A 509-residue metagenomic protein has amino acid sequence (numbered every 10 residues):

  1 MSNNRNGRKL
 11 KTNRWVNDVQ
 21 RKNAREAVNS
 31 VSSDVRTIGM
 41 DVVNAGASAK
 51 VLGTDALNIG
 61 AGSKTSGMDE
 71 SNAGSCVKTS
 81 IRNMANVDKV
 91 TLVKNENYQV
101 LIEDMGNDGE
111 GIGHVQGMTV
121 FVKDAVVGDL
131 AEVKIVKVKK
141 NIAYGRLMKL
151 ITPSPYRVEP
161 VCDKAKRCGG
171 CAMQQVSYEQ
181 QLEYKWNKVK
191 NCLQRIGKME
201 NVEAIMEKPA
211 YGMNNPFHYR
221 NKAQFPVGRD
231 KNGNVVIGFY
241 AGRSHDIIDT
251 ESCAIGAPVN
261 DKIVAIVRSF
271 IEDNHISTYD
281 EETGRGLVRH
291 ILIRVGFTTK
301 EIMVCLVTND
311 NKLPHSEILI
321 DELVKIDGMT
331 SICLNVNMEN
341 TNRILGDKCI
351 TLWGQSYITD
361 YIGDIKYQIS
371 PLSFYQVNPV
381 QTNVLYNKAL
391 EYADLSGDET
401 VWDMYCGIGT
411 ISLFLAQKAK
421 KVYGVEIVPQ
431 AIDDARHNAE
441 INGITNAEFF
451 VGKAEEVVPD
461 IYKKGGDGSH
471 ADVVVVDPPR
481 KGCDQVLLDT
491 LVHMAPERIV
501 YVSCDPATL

Functional and structural regions predicted by a protein language model:
S2-N29, C76-P160, K164, E448 (+1 more regions): Terminal RNA-binding accessory module
S2-V28, D88-E96, N107, N311 (+1 more regions): Rossmann-like S-adenosyl-L-methionine
N17, N23, N29-S30, R36 (+7 more regions): Asparagine/serine/threonine-enriched low-complexity, disordered tracts, especially those forming N-linked glycosylation
G111-Q116, G238-A241, C305-V307, A435: Short, acidic/hydrophobic/Gly-rich beta-strand patch recurrent on exposed beta strands that often constitutes part
G128, G256, N378: Short, conserved phosphate/pyrophosphate- and ester-handling motifs at nucleotide-, phospho-/glycolipid
M148-P160, K166-T278, L313: Extended interfacial segments that mediate partner engagement and assembly in macromolecular machines
I291: Flexible loop/N-cap segments at domain edges
R294-G296: Structural signature of eukaryotic scaffold interfaces centered on beta-propeller domains
